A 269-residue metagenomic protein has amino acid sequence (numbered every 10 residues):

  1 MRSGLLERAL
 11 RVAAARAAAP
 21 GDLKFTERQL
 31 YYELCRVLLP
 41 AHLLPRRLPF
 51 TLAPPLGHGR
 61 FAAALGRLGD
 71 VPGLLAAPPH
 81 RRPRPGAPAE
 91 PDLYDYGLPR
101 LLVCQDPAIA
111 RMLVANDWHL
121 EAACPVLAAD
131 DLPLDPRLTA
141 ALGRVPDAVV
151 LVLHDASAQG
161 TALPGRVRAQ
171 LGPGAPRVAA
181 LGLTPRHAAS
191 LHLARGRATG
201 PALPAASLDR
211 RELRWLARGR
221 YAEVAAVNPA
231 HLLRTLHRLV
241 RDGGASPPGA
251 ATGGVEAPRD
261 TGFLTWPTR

Functional and structural regions predicted by a protein language model:
M1-A148, A158-R269: Nucleic-acid enzyme cleavage-core boundary/entry regions
